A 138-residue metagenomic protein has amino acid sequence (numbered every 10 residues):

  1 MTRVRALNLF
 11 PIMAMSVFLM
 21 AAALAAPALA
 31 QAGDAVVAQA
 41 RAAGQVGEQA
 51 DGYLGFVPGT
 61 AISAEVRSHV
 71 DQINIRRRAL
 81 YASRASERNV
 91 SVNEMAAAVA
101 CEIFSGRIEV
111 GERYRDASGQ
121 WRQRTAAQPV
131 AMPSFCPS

Functional and structural regions predicted by a protein language model:
M1-L7: N-terminal secretory signal peptides that target proteins for export/translocation
L7-N8, S134: Secreted/extracellular small peptides and ectodomain modules produced from precursors
P11-A23: Bacterial N-terminal signal peptides
L24-Q31: Sec/Tat signal peptide C-region and signal peptidase I cleavage site
Q31-G52, F56-P58, E65-S68, A96-S138: Amphipathic, charged alpha-helical segments and their helix-to-coil junctions in extracytoplasmic/peripheral assemblies
H69-R84: A short alpha-helix/helix-coil micro-patch that ends at or immediately precedes a cysteine
L80-V99: Surface-exposed patches in mature extracellular/periplasmic domains of secreted proteins
